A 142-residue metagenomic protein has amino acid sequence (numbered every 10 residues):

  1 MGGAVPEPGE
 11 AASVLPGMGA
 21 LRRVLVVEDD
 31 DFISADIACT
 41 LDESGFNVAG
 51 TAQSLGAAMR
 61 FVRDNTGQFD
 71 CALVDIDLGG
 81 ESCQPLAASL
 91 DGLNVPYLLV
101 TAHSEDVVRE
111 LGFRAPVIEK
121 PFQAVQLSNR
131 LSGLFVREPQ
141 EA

Functional and structural regions predicted by a protein language model:
M1-R23, R109, P116, Q123-A142: Non-catalytic signal-transmission and effector/linker regions of two-component phosphorelay proteins
E28: Conserved acidic carboxylate
D31, Q53-A57, V125: Acidic phosphotransfer microenvironment of two-component signaling modules
D31-G50: Two-component/phosphorelay signaling modules centered on CheY-like receiver
T51-C71: Acidic, metal-coordinating helix/loop segments flanking the phosphotransfer/catalytic sites of two-component signaling
V74-D91: Conserved phosphotransfer microenvironments
Q84-P85, G92-L93, H103-K120, V125 (+1 more regions): Alpha4 helix (beta4-alpha4-beta5 surface) of REC/receiver domains from two-component response regulators
L98-V100: Hydrophobic/aromatic residues positioned on beta-strands within the core alpha/beta folds
